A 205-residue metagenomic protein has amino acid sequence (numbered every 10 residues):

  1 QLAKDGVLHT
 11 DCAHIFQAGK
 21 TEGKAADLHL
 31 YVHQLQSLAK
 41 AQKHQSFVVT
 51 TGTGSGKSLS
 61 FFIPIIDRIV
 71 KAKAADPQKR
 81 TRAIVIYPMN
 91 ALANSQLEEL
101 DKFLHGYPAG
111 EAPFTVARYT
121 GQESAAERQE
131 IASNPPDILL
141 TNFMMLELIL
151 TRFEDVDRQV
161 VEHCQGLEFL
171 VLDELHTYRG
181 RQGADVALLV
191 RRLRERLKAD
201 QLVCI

Functional and structural regions predicted by a protein language model:
L2-T50, S60, I66: Conserved pre-motif I regulatory segment
Q34, V49-S55, E174-Q182, R192-I205: Conserved helicase ATPase motor motifs in RecA-like P-loop NTPase domains
K43-V49, I63, R80-A83, P136-D137 (+1 more regions): Pre-Walker A (Motif I) flank of P-loop NTPase domains
S58-I69, L97, V186-L189: Motif I (Walker A/P-loop) of helicase-class P-loop NTPases
R80-F103, M144-L148: Conserved Walker A/P-loop ATP-binding site and its immediately adjacent core in helicase/helicase-like ATPase domains
L92-T120, L193: Conserved helix-turn-beta segment of the N-terminal RecA-like "Helicase ATP-binding" lobe in SF1/SF2 helicases
Q122-L139: Conserved motor-coupling elements within RecA-like helicase/translocase cores
M144-L148, F153-L197: SF2 helicase catalytic motif II
